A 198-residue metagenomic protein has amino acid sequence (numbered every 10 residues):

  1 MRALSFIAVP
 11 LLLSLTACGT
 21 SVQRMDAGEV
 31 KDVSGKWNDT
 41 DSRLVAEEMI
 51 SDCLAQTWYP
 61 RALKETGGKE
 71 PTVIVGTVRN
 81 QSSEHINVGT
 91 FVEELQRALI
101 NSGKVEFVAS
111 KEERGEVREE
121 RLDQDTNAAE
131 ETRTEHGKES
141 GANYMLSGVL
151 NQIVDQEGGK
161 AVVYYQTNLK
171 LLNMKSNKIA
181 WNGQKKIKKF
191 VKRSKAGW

Functional and structural regions predicted by a protein language model:
M1-C18: Sec-dependent bacterial lipoprotein signal peptides
S14-K36, G197-W198: Bacterial Sec signal peptide processing site at the extreme N-terminus
G19-R24, L122-Q124, E135: N-terminal, polar/charged subdomain of small-to-medium soluble alpha/beta proteins
G19-V22, N143-K195: Amphipathic beta-strand/beta-sheet edge segments enriched in Tyr/Trp
K31-T40, V78-I86: Second-shell loop/turn segments in exported
N38-S51: Phosphate/oxyanion-binding active-site loops and adjacent basic polyanion-contact surfaces
E48, D52-P60, K64, G68-N127 (+1 more regions): N-terminal segment of the mature soluble domain
E48-M49, C53, T72-V78, N127-Q156: A short, hydrophobic beta-strand-centered structural micro-motif
